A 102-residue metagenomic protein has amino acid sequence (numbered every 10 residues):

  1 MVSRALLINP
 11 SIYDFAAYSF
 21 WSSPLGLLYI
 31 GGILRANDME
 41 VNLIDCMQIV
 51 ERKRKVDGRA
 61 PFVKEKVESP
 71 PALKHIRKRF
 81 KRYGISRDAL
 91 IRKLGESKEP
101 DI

Functional and structural regions predicted by a protein language model:
M1-I102: A short, structured N-terminal alpha-helical element that caps or precedes a catalytic domain
